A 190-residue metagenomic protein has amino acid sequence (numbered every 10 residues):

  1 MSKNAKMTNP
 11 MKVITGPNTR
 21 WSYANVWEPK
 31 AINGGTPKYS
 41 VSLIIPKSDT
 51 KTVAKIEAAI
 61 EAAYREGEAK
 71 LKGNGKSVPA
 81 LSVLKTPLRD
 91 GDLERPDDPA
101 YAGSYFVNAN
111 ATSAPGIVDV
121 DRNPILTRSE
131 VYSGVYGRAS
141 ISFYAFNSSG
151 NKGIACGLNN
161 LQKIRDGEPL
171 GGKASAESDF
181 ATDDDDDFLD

Functional and structural regions predicted by a protein language model:
M1-F106: OB-fold ssDNA-binding interfaces and closely related basic DNA-contact patches used across DNA replication/repair
S42-I44, N108-N110, Q162-I164: Residues in well-ordered beta-strands of folded domains
A69-G150: Structured, beta-strand-rich domain cores that present glycine/charged loop surfaces used to bind extended ligands
V118, R122-D190: Compact mixed alphabeta submodule
